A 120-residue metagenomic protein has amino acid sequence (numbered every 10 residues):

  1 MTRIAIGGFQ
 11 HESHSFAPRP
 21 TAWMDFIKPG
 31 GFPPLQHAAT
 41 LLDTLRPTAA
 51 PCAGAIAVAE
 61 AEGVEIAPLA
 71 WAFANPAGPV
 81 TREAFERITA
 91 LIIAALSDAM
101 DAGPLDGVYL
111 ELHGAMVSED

Functional and structural regions predicted by a protein language model:
M1-A61: N-terminal amphipathic/basic leader segments beginning at the initiator methionine
A5-E12, P18, G78-D120: Active-site histidine-anchored catalytic micro-motif
M24-K28, V64-I66, S97-P104: Short hydrophobic/aromatic-rich motifs at helix boundaries and adjacent loops
F32-D43, A70-V80, H113-G114: Glycine-/proline-rich flexible loop or hinge segments
C52, I56-L96: Low-complexity, highly charged intrinsically disordered N-terminal segments that act as targeting/localization
